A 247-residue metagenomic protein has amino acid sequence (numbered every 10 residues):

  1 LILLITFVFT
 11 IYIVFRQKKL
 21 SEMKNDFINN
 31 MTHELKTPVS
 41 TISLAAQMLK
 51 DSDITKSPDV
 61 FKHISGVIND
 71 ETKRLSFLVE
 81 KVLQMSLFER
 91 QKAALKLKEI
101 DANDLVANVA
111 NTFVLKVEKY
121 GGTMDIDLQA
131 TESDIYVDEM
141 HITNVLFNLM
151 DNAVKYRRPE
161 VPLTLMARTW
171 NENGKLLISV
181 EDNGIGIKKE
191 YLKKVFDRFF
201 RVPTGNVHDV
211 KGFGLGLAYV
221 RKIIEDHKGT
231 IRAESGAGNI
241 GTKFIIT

Functional and structural regions predicted by a protein language model:
D70-L75: Short alpha-helical segment of the dimerization/phosphotransfer core of two-component systems
R90-L95, D134-V137: Conserved micro-motifs of the catalytic ATP-binding
K96-D101, E118, T123-S133: Conserved catalytic submotifs in the C-terminal HATPase_c
A153-V154: Short helix-loop "hinge" at the ATP-lid/N-box region of the Bergerat-fold HATPase_c
P162-G174: Short beta-strand/loop element within the Bergerat-fold HATPase_c
I187-F199: Short conserved segment of the HATPase_c
G229-T230: Conserved glycine-rich
